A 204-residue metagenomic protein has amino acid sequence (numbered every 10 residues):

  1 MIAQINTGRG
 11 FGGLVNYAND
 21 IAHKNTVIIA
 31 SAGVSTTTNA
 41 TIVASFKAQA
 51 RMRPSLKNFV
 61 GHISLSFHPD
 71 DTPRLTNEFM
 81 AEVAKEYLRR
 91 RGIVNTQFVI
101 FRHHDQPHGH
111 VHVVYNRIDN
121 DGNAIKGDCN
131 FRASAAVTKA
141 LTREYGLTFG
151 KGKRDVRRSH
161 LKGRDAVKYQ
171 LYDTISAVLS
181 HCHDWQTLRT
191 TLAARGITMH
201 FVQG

Functional and structural regions predicted by a protein language model:
M1-G204: N-terminal nicking endonuclease/strand-transfer module with a His-rich metal-binding environment and a catalytic Tyr
